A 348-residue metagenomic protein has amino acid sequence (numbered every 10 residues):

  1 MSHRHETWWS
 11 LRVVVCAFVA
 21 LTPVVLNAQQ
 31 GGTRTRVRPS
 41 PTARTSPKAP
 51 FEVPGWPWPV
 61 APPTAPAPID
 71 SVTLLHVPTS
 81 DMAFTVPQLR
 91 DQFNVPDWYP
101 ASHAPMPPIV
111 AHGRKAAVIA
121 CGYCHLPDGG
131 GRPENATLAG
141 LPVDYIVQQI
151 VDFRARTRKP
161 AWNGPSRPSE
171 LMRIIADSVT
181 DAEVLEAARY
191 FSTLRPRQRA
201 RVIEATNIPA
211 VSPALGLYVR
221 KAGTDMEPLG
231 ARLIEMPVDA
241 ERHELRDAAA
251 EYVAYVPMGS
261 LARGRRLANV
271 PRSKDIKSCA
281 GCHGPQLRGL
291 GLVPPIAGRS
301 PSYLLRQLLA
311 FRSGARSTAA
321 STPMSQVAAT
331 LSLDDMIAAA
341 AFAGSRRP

Functional and structural regions predicted by a protein language model:
M1-S10: N-terminal secretory signal peptides that target proteins for export/translocation
R12-P23: Bacterial N-terminal signal peptides
V24-A28: Sec/Tat signal peptide C-region and signal peptidase I cleavage site
Q29-I119, R158-S278, S313-P348: Flexible coil segments in periplasmic/lumen-exposed cytochrome c-class electron-transfer proteins
A116-P133, A139-P160, R167-M172: Long, hydrophobic/aromatic-enriched structural stretches that serve as scaffold segments
Y123-G130, R154-A155, S192-R195, C282-R288 (+2 more regions): Detector for the c-type heme attachment site
T137-D144, I296-S302: Short cysteine/histidine-rich metal-coordination sites, predominantly Zn2+-binding motifs
A262-N269, K277-A280, P285-R288, L292 (+3 more regions): Long compositionally biased, domain-poor regions of proteins
